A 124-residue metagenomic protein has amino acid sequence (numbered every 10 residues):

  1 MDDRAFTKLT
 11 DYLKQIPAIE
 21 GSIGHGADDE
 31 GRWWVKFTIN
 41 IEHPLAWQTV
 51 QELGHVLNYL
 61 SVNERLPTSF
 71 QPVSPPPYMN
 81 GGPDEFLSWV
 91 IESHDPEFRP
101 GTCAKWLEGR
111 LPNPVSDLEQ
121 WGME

Functional and structural regions predicted by a protein language model:
M1-E124: Structured alpha/beta or helical-core interaction and ligand-binding surfaces enriched in interleaved
